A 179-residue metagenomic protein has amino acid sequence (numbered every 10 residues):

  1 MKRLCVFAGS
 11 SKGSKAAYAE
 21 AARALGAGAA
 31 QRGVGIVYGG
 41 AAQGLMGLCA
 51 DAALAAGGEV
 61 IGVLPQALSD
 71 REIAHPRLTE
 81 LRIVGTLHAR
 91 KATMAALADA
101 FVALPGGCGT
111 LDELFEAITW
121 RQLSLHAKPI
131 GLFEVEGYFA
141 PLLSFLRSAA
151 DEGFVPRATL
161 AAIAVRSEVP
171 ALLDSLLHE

Functional and structural regions predicted by a protein language model:
M1-L97, L114, V135-E179: A cross-family phosphate/adenosyl-ligand binding-site feature
L54, R121-K128, F154-V155: Arginine/glycine-rich "motif VI" loop of SF2 helicases in the C-terminal RecA-like domain
A89-S124, G131: Active-site/ligand-binding-proximal alpha/beta "capping" segment
L104-P105, P129-F133, L160-I163: Flexible, glycine/proline-enriched loop segments at strand-loop-helix junctions that form or flank small-ligand binding
L123-P141: Short, positively charged, low-complexity/disordered linker segments
